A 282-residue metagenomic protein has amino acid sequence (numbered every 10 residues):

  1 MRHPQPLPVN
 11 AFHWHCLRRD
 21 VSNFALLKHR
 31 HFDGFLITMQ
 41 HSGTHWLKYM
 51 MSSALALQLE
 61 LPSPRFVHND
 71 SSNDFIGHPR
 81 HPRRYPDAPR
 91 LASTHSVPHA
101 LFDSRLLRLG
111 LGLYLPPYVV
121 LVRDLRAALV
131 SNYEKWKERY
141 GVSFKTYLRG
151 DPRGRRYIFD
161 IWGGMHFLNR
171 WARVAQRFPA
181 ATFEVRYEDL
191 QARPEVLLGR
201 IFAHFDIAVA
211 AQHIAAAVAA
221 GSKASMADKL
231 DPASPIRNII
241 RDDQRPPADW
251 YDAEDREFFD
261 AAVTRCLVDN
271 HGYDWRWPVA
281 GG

Functional and structural regions predicted by a protein language model:
M1-E184, A253-G282: PAPS-dependent sulfotransferase catalytic domain
I37, F178-F205, P246-W250: Phosphate-binding beta-loop-alpha motif at adenosine-nucleotide cofactor sites
L55-E60, L197-V209: Non-catalytic, well-ordered alpha-helical segments in soluble enzyme domains
P62-F66, A210-A215: A short coil-to-beta-strand element that immediately follows conserved catalytic motifs
V97, D124, E188, A220-K223: Short, solvent-exposed coil/turn elements at secondary-structure transition points
I207-A211, V268-N270: Substrate-binding/catalytic groove segments of enzymes that remodel or degrade extracellular structural polymers
A216-R265: PAPS-dependent sulfotransferase catalytic core
